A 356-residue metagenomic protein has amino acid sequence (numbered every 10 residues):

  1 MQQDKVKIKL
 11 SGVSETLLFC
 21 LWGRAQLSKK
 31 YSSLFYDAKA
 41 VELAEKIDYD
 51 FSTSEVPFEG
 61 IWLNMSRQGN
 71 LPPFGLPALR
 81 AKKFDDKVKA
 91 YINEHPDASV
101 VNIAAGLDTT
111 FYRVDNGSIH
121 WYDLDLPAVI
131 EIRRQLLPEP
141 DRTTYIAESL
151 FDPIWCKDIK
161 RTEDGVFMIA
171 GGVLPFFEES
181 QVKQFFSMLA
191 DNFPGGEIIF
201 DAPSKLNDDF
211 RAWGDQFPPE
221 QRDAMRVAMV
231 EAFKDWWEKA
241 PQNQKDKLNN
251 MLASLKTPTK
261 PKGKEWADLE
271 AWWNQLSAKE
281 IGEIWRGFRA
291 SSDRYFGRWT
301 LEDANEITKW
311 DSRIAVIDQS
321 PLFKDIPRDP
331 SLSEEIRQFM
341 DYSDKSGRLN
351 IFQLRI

Functional and structural regions predicted by a protein language model:
M1-V101, L107-E148, T162: Rossmann-like AdoMet
I154-E163: Short amphipathic alpha-helix with an adjacent loop that forms part of the alpha/beta core around
M168-I169: A conserved beta-strand element that flanks and buttresses the S-adenosyl-L-methionine
F176-L189: A short, conserved alpha-helix within the catalytic core of class I
N192-K205, A271, Q275: Conserved beta-strand signature within the Rossmann-like core of class I S-adenosyl-L-methionine
I199-Q221, G282-R286: Conserved class I S-adenosyl-L-methionine
R294-K324: Short alpha-helix
L332-I356: Core SAM-dependent methyltransferase catalytic element
